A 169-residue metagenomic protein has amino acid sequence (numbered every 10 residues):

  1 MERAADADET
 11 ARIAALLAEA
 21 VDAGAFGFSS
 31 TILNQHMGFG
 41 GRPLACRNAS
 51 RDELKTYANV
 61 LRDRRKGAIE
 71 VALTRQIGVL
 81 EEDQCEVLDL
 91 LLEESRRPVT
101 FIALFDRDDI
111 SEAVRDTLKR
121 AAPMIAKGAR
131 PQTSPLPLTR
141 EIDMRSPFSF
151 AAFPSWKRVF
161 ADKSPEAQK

Functional and structural regions predicted by a protein language model:
M1-D8, L16, V21, P43-L44 (+4 more regions): Polyanionic/metal-chelating signatures
M1-V71, R75: Catalytic pocket of metal/acid-base enzymes, prominently hydrolases
